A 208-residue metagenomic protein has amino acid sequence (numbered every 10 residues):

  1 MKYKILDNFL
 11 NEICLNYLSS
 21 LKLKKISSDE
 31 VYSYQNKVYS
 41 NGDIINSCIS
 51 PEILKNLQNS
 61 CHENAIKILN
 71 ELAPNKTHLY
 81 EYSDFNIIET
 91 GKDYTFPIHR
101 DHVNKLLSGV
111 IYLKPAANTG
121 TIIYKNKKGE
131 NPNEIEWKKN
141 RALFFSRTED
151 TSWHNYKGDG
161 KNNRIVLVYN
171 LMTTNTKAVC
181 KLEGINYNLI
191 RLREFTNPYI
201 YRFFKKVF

Functional and structural regions predicted by a protein language model:
M1-N75: Non-heme Fe(II)/2-oxoglutarate
L6-D7, R100, S146-R147: Short His-Asn-centered micro-motif
L18, L69, F85-I87, T121 (+1 more regions): Hydrophobic beta-strand residues in large extracellular and virion-surface proteins
P74-N86: A short coil-to-beta-strand element that immediately follows conserved catalytic motifs
N86-H102: Conserved short histidine dyad/triad with adjacent acidic residue
D93-Y94, V103-K105, A116-F208: Catalytic core of Fe(II)/2-oxoglutarate
G109: Substrate-binding/active-site groove segments that recognize and process beta-1,4-linked N-acetyl-hexosamine
